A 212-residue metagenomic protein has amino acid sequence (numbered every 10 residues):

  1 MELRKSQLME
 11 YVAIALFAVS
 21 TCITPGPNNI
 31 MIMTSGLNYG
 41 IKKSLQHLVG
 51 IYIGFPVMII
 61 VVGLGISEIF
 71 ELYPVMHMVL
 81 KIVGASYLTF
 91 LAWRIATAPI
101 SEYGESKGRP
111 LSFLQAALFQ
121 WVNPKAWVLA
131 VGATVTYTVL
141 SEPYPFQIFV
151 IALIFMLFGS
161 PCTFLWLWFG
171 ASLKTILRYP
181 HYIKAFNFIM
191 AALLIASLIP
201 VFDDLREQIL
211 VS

Functional and structural regions predicted by a protein language model:
S6-M78, G132-I151: Juxtamembrane transmembrane-helix termini in multi-pass membrane transport proteins
T21, F119, V135, F158-G159: Hydrophobic transmembrane alpha-helices of secondary-active solute transporters
P27-I30, T89, V128-V131, T163-L167: Residues that mark transmembrane-helix kinks and helix-interface sites in multi-pass secondary transporters
K43-S112, F169-S172, I176, I189 (+1 more regions): Membrane helix-loop-helix hairpins that form the core translocation module of multi-pass transporters
Q120-K125: Selected transmembrane alpha-helices and immediately adjacent juxtamembrane segments of polytopic inner-membrane
I148-G170: Hydrophobic alpha-helical transmembrane segments of multi-pass membrane transport proteins, especially secondary
V201-S212: Juxtamembrane boundary at the C-terminal end of a transmembrane helix
